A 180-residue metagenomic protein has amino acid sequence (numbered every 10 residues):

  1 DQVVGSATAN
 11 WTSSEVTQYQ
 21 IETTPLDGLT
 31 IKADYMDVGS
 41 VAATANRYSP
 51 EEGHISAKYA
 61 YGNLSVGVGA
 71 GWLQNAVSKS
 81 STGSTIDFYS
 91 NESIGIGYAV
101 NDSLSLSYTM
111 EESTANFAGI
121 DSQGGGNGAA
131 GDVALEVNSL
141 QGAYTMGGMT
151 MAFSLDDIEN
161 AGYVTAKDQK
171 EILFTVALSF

Functional and structural regions predicted by a protein language model:
D1-F180: Outer-membrane beta-barrel proteins
